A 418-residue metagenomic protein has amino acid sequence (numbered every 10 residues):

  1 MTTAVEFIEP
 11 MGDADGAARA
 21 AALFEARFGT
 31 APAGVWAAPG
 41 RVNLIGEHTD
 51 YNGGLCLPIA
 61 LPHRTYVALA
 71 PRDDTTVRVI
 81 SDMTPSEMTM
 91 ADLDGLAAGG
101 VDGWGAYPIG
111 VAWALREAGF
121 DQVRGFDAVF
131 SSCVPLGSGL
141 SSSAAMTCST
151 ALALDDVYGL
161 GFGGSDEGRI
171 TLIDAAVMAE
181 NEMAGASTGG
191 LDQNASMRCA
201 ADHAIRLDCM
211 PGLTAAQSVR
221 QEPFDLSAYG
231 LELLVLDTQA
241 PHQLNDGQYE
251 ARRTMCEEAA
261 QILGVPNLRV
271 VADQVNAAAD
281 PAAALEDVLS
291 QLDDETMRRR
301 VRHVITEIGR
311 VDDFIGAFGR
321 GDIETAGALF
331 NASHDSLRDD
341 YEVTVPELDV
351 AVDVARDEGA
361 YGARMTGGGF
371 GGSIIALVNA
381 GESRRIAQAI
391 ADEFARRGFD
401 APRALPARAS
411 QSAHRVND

Functional and structural regions predicted by a protein language model:
M1-R41, Y66-V101, D208-G362, L377-D418: C-terminal nucleotide
T2-G34, R41-G46, N52-P58, M90-G95 (+4 more regions): Gly/Ser-rich oxyanion-binding loop with an adjacent helix/lid that shapes the negatively charged ligand pocket
T49-D50, D74: Short, charged/polar surface micro-motifs in flexible loops or helix N-caps
L61-H63, P71-D73, A201: Short loop/turn positions at the edges of beta-strands in beta-sheet-rich folds
H63, R124, G230-E232, G372: Residues at beta-strand starts and edge strands
A128-F130, L236-T238, I374: A structural signal for short, well-ordered beta-strand segments
G371-L377: Short beta-strand->loop micro-motif that forms the acidic, two-metal-ion catalytic signature in nucleotide-processing
